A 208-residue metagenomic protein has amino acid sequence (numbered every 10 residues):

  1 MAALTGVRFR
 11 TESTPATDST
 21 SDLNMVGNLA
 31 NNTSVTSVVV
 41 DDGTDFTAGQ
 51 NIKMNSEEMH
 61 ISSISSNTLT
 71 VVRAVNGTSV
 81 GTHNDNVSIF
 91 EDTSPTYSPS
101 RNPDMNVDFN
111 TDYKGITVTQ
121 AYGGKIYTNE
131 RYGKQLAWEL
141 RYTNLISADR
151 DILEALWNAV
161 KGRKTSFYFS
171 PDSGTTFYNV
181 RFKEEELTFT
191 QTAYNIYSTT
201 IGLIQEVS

Functional and structural regions predicted by a protein language model:
M1-T20, N76, T82, S88-S208: Extracellular/virion structural assembly segments
A3-T5, F9-T93: Autoprocessing Asn-cyclization modules and mimics
